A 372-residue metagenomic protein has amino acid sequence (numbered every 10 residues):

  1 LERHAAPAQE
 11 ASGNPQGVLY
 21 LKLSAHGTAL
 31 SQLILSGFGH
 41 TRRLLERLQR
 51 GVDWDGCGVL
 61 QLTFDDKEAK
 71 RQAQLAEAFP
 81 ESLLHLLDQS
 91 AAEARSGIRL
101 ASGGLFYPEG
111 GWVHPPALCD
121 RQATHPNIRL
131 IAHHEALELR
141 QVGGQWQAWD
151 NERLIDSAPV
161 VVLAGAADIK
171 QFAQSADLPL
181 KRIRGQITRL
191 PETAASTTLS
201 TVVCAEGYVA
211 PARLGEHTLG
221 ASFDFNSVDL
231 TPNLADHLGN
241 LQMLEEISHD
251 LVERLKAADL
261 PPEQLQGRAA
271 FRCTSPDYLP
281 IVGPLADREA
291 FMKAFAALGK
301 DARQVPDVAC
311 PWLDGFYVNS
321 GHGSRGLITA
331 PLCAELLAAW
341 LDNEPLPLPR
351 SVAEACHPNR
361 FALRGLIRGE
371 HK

Functional and structural regions predicted by a protein language model:
L1-G13: Glycine-rich FAD pyrophosphate-binding loop
N14, D55-V59, I183, Q266-G267: Short Gly/Ser/Thr- and Asp/Glu-enriched loop/turn motifs at secondary-structure junctions
Q16-R95: Dinucleotide-binding Rossmann-like beta1-alpha1 core, especially the glycine-rich loop that anchors the ADP
A25-H26, G51-Q61, Q89-H125, S222-N226 (+1 more regions): Helix-loop-beta segment of a Rossmann-like dinucleotide-binding subdomain
H26-G37, F64-E68, L105-R121, T231-D236 (+2 more regions): Short beta-strand to alpha-helix junction loop
G27, V142, W149-G267, C273-T274: Flavin-dependent oxidoreductases
L105-V160, A164-I169: Helical element adjacent to the flavin cofactor pocket in flavoenzyme catalytic cores
K256-K372: C-terminal catalytic lobe of FAD-dependent flavoproteins
